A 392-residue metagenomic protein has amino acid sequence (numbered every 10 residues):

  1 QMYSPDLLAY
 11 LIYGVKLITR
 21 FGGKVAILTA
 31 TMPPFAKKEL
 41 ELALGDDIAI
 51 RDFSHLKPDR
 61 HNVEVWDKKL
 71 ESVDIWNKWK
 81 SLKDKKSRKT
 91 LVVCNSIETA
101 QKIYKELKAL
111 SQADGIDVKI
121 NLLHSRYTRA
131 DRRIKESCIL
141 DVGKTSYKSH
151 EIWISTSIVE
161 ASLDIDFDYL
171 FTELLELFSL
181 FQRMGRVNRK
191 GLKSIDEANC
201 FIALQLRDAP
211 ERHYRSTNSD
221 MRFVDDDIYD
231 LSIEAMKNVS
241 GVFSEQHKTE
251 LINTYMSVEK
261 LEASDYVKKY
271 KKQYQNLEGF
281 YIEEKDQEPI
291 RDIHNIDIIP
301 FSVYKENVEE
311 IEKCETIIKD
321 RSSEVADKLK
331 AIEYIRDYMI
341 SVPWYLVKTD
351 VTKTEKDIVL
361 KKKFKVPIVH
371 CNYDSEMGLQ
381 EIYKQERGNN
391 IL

Functional and structural regions predicted by a protein language model:
Q1-M2, P33, T99, A161 (+1 more regions): Residues immediately C-terminal
Q1-S54: Post-DEXD/H (motif II) to motif III coupling segment of the RecA-like Helicase ATP-binding lobe
M2-P5, V63-L70, K148: Short, flexible loop segments at the rims of nucleotide/cofactor-binding pockets, characterized by
F21-A26, K89, S149-I152: Loop/turn-to-beta-strand initiation segments
L28-M32, S96, I154-I158, T172: Ser/Thr-glycine-rich phosphate-binding loops at phosphate-binding pockets of nucleotides, nucleotide cofactors
P33-K85: Interdomain hinge/linker at the junction between the two RecA-like core domains of SF2 helicases
K37, D74-V93, A100-K144, F167 (+1 more regions): C-terminal helicase lobe and adjacent C-terminal extensions/tails of nucleic-acid helicase motors
T145-E160: Conserved two-lobed SF2 helicase motor
